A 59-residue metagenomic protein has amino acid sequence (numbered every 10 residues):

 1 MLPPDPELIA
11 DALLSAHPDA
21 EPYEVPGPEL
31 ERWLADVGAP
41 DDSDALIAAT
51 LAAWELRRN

Functional and structural regions predicted by a protein language model:
M1-N59: A charge-rich, low-complexity, intrinsically flexible signal that marks solvent-exposed coils, linkers, repeats
